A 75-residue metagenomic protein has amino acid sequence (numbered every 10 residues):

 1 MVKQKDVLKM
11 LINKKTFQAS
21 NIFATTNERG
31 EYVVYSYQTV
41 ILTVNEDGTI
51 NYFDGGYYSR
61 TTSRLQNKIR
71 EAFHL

Functional and structural regions predicted by a protein language model:
M1-L75: Terminal leader/tail segments of proteins
